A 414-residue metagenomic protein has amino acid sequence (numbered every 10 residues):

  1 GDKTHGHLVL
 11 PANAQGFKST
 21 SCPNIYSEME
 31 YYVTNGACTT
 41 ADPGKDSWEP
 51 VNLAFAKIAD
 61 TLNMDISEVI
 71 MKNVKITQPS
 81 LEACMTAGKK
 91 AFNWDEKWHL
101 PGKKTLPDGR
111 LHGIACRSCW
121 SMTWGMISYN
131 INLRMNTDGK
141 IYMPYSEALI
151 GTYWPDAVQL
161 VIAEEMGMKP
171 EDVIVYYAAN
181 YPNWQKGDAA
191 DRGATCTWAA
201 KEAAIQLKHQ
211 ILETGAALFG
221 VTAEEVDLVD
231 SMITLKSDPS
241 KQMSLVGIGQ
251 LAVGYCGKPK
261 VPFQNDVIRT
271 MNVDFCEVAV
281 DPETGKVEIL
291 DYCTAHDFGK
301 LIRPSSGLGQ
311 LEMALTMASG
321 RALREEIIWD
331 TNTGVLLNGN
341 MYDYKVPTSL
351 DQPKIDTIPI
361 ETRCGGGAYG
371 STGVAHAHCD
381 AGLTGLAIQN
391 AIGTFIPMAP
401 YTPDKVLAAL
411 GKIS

Functional and structural regions predicted by a protein language model:
G1-K45, D108-S414: Gly/Pro-rich active-site capping loops and adjacent beta-alpha segments that organize cofactor/substrate pockets
M64-K72, M166: LysM (lysin motif) carbohydrate-binding repeats in extracellular/periplasmic proteins that recognize
I70-M135: Accessory "access/gating" subregions that flank catalytic or transport cores
